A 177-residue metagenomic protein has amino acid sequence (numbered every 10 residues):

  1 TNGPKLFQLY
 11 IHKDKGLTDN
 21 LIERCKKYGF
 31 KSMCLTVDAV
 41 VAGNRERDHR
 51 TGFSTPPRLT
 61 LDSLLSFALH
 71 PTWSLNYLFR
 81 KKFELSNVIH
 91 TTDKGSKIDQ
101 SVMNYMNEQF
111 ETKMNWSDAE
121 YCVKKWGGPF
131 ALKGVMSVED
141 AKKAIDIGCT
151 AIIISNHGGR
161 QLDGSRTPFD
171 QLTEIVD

Functional and structural regions predicted by a protein language model:
T1-D146, T150-A151, G158-Q161, D170: Active-site entrance/lid segments in N-terminal catalytic domains of soluble metabolic enzymes
G164: Shared catalytic-loop signature of beta/alpha-barrel
